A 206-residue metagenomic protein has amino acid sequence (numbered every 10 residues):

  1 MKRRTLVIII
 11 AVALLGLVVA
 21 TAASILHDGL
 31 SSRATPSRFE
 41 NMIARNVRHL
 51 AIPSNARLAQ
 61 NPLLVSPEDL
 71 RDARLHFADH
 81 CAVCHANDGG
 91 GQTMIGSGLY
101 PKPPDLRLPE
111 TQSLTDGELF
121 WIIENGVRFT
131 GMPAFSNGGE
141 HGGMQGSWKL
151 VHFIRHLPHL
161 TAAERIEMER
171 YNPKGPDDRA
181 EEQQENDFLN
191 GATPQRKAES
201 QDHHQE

Functional and structural regions predicted by a protein language model:
K2-R74, I95, L114, S136-R155 (+1 more regions): Periplasmic c-type cytochrome electron-transfer domains
A13, L26, A86-D88, I123 (+2 more regions): Generic detector of intrinsically disordered, low-complexity, polar/charged segments
N41-I43, V83-A86, T111-Q112: A short linear-motif detector with a strong N-terminal bias
E68, R74-P101, N125-A134, L157-E164: Periplasmic/extracellular electron-transfer cofactor-ligation site, primarily the c-type cytochrome heme-c attachment
G98-R155, H159: Extracytoplasmic electron-transfer domains, predominantly the class I c-type cytochrome c fold
R165-E169: Conserved loop-to-helix junction within protein kinase catalytic domains, corresponding to the end of the activation
